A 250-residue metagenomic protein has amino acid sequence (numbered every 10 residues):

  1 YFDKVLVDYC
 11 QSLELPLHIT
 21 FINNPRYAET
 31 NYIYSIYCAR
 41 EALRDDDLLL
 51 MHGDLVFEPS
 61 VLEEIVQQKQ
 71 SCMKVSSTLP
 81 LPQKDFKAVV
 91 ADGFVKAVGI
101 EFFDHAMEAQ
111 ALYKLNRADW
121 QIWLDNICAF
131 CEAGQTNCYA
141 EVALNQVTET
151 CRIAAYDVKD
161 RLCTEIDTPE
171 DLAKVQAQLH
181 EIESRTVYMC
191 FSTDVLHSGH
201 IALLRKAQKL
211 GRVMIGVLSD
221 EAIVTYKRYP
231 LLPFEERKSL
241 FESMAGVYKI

Functional and structural regions predicted by a protein language model:
Y1-D46: Conserved N-terminal catalytic core of the sugar/cofactor nucleotidyltransferase
D3-V7, D45, E58-Q67, I201: Short alpha-helix within the catalytic core of nucleotide-sugar-dependent glycosyltransferases
H18, D47, Q70-S71, R152 (+1 more regions): Residues at the starts of beta-strands that form the adenosine-phosphate
D46-V56: Short beta-strand-to-loop acidic/aromatic patch adjacent to the donor-nucleotide binding site
V56-E58, L196: Hydrophobic/aromatic residue at the end of a short beta strand that borders the catalytic acidic motif
E58-G134: Conserved core of the sugar-phosphate nucleotidyltransferase
E108-S184: Conserved alpha/beta core of the MobA/IspD/sugar-nucleotide pyrophosphorylase nucleotidyltransferase superfamily
H180-I250: Nucleotidyltransferase catalytic core that binds NTPs
